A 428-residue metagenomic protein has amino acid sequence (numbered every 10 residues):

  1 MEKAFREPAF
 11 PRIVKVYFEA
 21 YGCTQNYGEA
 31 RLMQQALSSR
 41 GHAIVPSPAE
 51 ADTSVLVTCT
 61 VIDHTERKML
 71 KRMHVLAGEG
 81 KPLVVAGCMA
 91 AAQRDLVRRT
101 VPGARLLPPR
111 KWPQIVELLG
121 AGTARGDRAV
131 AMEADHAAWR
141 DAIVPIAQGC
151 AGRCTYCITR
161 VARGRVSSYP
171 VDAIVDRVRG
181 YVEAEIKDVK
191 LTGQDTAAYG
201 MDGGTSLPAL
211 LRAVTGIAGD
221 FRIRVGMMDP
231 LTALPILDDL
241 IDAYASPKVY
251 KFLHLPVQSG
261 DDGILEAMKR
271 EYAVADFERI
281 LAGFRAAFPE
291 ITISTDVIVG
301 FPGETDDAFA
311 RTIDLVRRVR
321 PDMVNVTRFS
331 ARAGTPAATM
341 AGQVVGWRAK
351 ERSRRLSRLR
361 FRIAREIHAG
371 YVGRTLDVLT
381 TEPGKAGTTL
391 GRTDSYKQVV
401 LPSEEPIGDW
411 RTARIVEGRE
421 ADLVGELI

Functional and structural regions predicted by a protein language model:
M1-Y199, I236, L253, A275-A286 (+4 more regions): Proteins enriched for Cys/Gly/acidic motifs involved in redox and nucleic-acid/cofactor modification
R6, R328, T339-I428: Terminal RNA-binding accessory module
T65-R67, R165-P170, G200-T205, E266-R270 (+3 more regions): Short, solvent-exposed loop/turn segments at secondary-structure boundaries
L83-V84, A92-Q93, V97, E183-D306: Conserved SAM/AdoMet-binding glycine-rich loop
P113, G152, G164, A197 (+4 more regions): Glycine-centered loop/turn positions within well-structured domains that cap or flank conserved ligand/cofactor-binding
A137-R140, C150-G152, S259, P289-I291 (+4 more regions): Short flexible coil/turn linkers enriched for glycine and charged/polar residues that connect secondary-structure
I174, L191, V225, L255 (+6 more regions): Conserved, mostly hydrophobic/aromatic
E304, R318-P321: Contiguous mid-protein beta-loop-alpha structural module that forms a pocket-lining wall or clamp of enzyme active
